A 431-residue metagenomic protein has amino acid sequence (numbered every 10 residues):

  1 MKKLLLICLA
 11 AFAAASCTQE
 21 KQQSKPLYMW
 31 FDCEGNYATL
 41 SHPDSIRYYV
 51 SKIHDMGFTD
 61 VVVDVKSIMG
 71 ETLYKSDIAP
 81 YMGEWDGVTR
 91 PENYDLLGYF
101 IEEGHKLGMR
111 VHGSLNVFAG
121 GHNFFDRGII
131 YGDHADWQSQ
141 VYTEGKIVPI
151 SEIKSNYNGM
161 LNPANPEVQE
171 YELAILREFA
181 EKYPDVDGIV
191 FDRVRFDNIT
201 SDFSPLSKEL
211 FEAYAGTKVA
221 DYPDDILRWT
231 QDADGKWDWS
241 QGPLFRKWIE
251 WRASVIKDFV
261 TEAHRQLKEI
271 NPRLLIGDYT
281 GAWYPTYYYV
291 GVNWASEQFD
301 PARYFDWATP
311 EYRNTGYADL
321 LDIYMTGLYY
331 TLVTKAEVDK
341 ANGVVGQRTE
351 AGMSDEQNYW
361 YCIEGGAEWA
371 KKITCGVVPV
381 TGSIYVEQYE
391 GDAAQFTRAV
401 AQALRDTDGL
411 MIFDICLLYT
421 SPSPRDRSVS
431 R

Functional and structural regions predicted by a protein language model:
S24-P26, N36-L40, F118-E178, Q241: Active-site-adjacent "subsite" loops/lids of carbohydrate-active enzymes
D32-L40, P80-N93, N156-E170, L244-I256 (+2 more regions): The substrate-binding groove and active-site-proximal loops of carbohydrate-active enzymes, especially glycoside
S45-G70, L321-Y324: Catalytic domains of carbohydrate-active enzymes, especially glycoside hydrolases
F58-E92: Aromatic-lined carbohydrate-binding/catalytic grooves of carbohydrate-active enzymes
D60-V65, L96-S151, V190-D192, L275-G277: Glycine-rich, aromatic-flanked loop segments that form ligand/cofactor-binding clefts across common enzyme folds
Y74-E84, A119-E152, V194-D234, Y289-F299: Aromatic- and acidic-residue-enriched segments that line the glycan-binding/catalytic groove of carbohydrate-active
T230-D234, P243-R265, E269-Q388: Glycoside hydrolase catalytic-domain groove-lining segments
Y419-D426: Conserved small/polar residues in nucleotide/adenosyl-binding loops
